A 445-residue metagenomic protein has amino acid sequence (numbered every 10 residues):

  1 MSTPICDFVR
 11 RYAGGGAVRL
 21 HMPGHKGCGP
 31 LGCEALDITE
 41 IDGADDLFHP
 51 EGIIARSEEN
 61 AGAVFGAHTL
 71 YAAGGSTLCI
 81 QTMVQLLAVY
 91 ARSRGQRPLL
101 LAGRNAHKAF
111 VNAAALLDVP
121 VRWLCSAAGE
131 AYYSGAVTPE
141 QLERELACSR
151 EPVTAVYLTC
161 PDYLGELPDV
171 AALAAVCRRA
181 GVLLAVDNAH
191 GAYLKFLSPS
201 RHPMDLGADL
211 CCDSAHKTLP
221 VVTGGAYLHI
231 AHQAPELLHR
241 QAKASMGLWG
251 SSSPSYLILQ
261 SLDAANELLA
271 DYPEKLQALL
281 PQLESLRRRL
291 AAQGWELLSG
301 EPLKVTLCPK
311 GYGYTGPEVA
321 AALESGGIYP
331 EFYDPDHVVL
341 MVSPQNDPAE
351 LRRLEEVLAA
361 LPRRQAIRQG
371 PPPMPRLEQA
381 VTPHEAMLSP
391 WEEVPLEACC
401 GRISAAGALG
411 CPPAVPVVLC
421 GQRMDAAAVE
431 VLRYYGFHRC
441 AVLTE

Functional and structural regions predicted by a protein language model:
M1-G52, V182: N-terminal "arm"/small-domain region of PLP-dependent enzymes with the aminotransferase-like
S2-R10, D37, G74-E296: Conserved PLP-enzyme active-site core in the AAT-like
E34-L78: Conserved N-terminal alpha-helix of the aminotransferase class I/II PLP-enzyme fold
T69-L70, V121, P330: Generic structural signal for residues in well-ordered beta-strands
L70-A73, V156-T159, V339-S343: Short glycine-rich or small-residue beta-strand-to-loop segments that form or flank ligand, phosphate, metal/Fe-S
Q96, R288-C420, A426, E430-G436: Conserved C-terminal alpha-helix-loop-beta "cap" of PLP-dependent enzymes that closes/shapes the active-site mouth
C440-E445: Charge-dense polyanion-binding interfaces
